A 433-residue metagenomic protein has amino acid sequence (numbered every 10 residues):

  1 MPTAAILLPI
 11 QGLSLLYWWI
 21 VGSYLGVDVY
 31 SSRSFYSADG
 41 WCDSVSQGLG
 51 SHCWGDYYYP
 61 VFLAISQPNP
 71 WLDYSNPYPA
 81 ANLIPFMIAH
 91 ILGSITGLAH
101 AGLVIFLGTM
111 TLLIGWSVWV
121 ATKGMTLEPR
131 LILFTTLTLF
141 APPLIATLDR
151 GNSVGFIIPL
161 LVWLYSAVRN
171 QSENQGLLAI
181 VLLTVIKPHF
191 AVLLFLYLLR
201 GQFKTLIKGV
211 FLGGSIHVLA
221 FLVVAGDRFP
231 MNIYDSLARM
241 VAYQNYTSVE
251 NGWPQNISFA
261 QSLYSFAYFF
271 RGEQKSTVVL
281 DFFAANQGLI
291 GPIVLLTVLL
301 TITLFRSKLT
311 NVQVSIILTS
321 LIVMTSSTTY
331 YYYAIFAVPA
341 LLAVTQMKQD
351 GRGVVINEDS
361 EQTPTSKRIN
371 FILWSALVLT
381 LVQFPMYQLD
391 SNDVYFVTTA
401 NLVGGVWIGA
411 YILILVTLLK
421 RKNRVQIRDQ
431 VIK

Functional and structural regions predicted by a protein language model:
M1-R169, E173-N174, K204-Y332, Q346-Q349 (+2 more regions): Primarily membrane-embedded glycan-assembly and transfer machineries that use lipid-linked glycans
G108-L112, G155-L160, L183-K187, V210 (+2 more regions): Membrane-embedded alpha-helical segments of multi-pass membrane proteins, especially the transmembrane helices
V154-G155, G176-I180, D227-D235, I335-L342 (+3 more regions): A cytosolic-side transmembrane-helix exit/cap motif
N174-P188, V192-L198, L318-T325: Membrane-interface alpha helices of multi-pass inner-membrane proteins
H189-R200, V210-F211, I335-A337: Transmembrane-embedded, aromatic-rich helix segments that form part of the hydrophobic channel/pocket engaging
F190-L194, L206, I216-A220, P385-S391: Terminal transmembrane helical module of multi-pass membrane proteins
L199-L212, S360-F371: Membrane-interfacial entry segments at the cytosolic side of transmembrane helices
A343-K433: Aromatic-enriched
